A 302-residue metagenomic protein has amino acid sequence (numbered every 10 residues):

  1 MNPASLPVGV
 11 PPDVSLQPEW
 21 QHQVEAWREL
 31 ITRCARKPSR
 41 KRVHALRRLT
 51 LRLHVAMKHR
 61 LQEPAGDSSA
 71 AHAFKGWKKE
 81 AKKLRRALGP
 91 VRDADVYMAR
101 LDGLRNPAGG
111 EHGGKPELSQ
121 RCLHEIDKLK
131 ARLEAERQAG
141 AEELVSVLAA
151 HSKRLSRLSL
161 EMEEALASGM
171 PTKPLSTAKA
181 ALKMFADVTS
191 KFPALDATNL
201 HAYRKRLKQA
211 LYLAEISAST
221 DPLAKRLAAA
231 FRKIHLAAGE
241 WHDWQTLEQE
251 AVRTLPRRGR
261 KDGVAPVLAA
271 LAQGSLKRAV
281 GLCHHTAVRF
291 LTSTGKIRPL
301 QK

Functional and structural regions predicted by a protein language model:
M1-K302: Function-determining surface determinants
